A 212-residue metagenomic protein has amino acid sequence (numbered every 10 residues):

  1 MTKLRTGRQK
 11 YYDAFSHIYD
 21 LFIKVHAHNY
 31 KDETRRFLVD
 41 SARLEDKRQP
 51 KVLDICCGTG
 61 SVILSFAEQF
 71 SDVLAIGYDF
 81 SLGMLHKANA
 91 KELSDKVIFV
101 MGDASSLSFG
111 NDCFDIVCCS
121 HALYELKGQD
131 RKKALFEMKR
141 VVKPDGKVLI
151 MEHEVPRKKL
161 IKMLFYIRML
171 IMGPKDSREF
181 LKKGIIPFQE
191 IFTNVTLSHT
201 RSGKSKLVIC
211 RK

Functional and structural regions predicted by a protein language model:
M1-L44, S65, F165-Y166: Conserved class I S-adenosyl-L-methionine
K3-T6, V62, L149-K204: C-terminal alpha-helical "lid/dimerization" subdomain adjacent to the S-adenosyl-L-methionine
L53-I55, T59-S106: Class I SAM-dependent methyltransferase SAM/SAH-binding core
S105-V117: A short acidic, Gly/Pro-enriched loop at the edge of an enzyme's catalytic core that lines a small-molecule cofactor
I116-Q129: A short SAM/SAH-binding and catalytic strip from SAM-dependent methyltransferases
K132-P144: A short glycine-rich, Lys/Arg-flanked "PGG" loop and its adjoining helix->strand segment in the class I
V208-K212: C-terminal lobe and adjacent flexible extensions of AdoMet/dcAdoMet transferase-like proteins
